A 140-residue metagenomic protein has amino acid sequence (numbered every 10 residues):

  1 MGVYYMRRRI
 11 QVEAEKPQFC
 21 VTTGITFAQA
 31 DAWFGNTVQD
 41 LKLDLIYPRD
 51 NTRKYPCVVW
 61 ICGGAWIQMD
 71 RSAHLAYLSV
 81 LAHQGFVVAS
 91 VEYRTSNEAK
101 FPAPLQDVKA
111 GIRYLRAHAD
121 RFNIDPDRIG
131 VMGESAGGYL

Functional and structural regions predicted by a protein language model:
G2-R53: N-terminal cap/lid segment of alpha/beta-hydrolase-fold proteins
R53, R116-S135: Gly/Ser-rich "nucleophile elbow"/oxyanion-hole loop immediately N-terminal to the catalytic nucleophile in hydrolases
K54-G64: Short beta-strand element of the alpha/beta-hydrolase
G64, V87, E92-S96: Short beta-to-alpha linker loops that shape the active-site pocket of alpha/beta-hydrolase fold enzymes
Q68-S72, E98-A99: Short N-terminal helix/helix-N-cap motif within the alpha/beta-hydrolase-1
S72-S90: Short amphipathic alpha-helix adjacent to the substrate-entry channel of hydrolases
A99-D120: Alpha/beta-hydrolase active-site loop
